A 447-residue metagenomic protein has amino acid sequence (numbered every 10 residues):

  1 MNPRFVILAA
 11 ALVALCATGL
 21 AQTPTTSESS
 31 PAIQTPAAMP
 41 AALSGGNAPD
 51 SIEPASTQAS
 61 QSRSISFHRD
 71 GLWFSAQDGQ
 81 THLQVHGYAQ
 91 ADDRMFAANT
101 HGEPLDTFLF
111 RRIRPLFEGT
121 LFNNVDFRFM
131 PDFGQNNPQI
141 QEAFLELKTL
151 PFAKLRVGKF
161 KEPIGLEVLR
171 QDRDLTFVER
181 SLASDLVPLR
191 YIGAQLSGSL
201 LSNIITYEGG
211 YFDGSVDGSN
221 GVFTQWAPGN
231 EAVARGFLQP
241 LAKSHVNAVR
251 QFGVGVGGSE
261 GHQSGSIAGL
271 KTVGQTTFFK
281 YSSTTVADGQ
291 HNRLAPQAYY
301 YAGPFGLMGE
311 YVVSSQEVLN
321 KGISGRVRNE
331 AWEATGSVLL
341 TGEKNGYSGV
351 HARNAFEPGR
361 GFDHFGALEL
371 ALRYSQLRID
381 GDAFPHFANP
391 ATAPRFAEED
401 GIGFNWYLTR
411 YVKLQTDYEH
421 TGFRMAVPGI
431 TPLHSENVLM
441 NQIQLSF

Functional and structural regions predicted by a protein language model:
M1-I7: Bacterial N-terminal signal peptides that target proteins for export
F5, C16-Q90, L340, K344-P358 (+2 more regions): N-terminal periplasmic/intermembrane-space "pro-region" immediately following the signal or transit peptide
L8-A14: Hydrophobic helical h-region of N-terminal Sec-dependent signal peptides in bacterial secretory/periplasmic proteins
T18-L20, F96, E167, V318: N-terminal low-complexity, intrinsically disordered patches enriched in charged
Q22, T26-P54, A153, G193-A227 (+2 more regions): Glycine/serine-rich loop-strand microenvironments at binding/catalytic pocket rims
P24-T25, I33, Q58, N99-G102 (+2 more regions): Outer-membrane beta-barrel pore domains
F67-S264, N329, E333-F362, A367-F384: Outer membrane beta-barrel
